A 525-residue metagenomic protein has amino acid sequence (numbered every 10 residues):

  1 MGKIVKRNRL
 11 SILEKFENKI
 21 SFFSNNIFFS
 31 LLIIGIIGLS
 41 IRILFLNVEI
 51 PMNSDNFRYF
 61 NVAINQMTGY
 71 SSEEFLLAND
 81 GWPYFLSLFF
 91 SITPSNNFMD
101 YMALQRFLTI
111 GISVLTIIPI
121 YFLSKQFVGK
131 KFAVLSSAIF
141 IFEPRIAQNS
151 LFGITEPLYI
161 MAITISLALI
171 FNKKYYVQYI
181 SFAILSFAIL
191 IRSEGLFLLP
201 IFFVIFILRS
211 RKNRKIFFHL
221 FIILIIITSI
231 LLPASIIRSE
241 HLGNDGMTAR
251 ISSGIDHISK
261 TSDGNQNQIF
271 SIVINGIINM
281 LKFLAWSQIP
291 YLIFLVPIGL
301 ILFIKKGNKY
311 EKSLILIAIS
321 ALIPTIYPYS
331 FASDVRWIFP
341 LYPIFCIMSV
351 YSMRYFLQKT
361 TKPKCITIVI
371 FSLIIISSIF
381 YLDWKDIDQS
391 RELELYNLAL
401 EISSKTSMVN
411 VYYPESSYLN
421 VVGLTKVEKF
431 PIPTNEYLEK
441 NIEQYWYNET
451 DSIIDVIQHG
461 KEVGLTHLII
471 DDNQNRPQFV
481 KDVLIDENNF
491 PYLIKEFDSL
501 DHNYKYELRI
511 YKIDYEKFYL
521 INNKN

Functional and structural regions predicted by a protein language model:
I41, F218-P297: Membrane-lumen/periplasm interface segments of specific transmembrane helices in polyprenyl phosphate-linked
V48-N61, S72-F89, S95-M99, A103 (+2 more regions): Extracytoplasmic catalytic/substrate-binding loops of multi-pass membrane glycan-assembly enzymes
N53-S54, A78-N79, R145-L158, D334: Short acidic/glycine- and proline-prone juxtamembrane loop motifs at membrane-interface regions of multi-pass membrane
I118-I120, I207, N279-E311, A318-L322: Hydrophobic, aromatic-rich transmembrane alpha-helices and their immediate juxtamembrane boundary segments
S150, E156, A188-S193, F197-L198 (+3 more regions): Hydrophobic/aromatic-rich transmembrane helices and adjacent perimembrane loops
G195, S352-R354, T367-R391, E428-T434: Transmembrane alpha-helical segments
S372-V421, Q444, I453-I454, D514-L520: Membrane-embedded, lumen/periplasm-facing catalytic core of multi-pass transferases that use lipid-linked donors
E392, S403-E439, L465-R476: Short periplasmic/luminal acceptor-recognition loop of GT-C membrane glycosyltransferases, typified by
